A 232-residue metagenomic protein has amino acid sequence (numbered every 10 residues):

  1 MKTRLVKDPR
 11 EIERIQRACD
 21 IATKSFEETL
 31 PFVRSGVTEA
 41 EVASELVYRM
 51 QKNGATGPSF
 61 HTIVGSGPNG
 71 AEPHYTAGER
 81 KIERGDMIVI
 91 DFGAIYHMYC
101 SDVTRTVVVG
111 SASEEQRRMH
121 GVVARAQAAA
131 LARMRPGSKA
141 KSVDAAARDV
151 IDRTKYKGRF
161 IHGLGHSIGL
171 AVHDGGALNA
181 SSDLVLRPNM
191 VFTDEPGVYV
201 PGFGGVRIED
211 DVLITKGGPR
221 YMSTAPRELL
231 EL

Functional and structural regions predicted by a protein language model:
M1-L232: Active-site neighborhoods and metal-handling regions in enzymes and metal-associated proteins
